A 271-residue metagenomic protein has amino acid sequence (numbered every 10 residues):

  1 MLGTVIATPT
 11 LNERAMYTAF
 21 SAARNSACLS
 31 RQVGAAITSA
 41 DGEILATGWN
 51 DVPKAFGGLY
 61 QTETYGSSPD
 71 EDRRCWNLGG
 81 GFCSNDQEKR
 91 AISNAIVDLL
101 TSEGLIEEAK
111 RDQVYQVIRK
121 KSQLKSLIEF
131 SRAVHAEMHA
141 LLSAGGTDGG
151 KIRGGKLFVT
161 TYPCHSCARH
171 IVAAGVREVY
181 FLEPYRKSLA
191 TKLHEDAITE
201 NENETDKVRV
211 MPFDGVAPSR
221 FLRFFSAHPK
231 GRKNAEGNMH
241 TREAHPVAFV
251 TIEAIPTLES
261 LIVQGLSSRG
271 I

Functional and structural regions predicted by a protein language model:
M1-I271: Zinc-dependent deaminase catalytic domain
